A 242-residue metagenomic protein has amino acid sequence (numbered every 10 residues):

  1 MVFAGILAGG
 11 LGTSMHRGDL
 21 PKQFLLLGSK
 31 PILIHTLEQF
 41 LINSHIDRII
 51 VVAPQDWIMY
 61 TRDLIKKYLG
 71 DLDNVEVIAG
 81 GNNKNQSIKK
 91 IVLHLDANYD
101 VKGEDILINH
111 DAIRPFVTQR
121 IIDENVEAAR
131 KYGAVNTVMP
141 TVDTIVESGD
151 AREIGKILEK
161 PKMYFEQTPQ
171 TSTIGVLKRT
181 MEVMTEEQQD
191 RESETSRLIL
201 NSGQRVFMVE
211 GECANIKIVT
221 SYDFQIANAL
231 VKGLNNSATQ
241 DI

Functional and structural regions predicted by a protein language model:
M1-I58: N-terminal glycine-rich phosphate-binding loop and ensuing alpha1 helix
I6, L33, I91, D111 (+3 more regions): Residue-level signal for inorganic ion chemistry
M15, T61-I65, N125, A227: Hydrophobic packing residues within well-ordered alpha-helices of enzyme cores
L26, F116, T171, K217-I218: Short aromatic/basic micro-patch
I34-E104, E187: Conserved N-terminal catalytic core of the sugar/cofactor nucleotidyltransferase
G103, F116-V209, I242: Conserved core of the sugar-phosphate nucleotidyltransferase
L107: Short aromatic/hydrophobic "clamp" motif used to bind/position activated sugar donors
N215-I242: Hydrophobic helical membrane-anchoring modules
